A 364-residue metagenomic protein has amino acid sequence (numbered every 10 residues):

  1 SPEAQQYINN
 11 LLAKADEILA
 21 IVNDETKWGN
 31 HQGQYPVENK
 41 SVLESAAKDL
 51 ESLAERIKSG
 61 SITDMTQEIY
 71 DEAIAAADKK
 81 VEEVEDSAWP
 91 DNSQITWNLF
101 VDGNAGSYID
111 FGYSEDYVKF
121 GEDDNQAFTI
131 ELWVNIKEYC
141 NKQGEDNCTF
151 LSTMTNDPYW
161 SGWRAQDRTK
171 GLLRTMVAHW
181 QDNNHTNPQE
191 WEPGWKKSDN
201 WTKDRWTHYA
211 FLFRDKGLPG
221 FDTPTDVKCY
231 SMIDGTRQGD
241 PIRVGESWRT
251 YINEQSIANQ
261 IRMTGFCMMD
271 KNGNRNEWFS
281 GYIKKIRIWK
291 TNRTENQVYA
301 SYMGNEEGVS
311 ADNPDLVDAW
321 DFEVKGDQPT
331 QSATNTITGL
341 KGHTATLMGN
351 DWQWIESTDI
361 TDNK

Functional and structural regions predicted by a protein language model:
S1-G60, A88: Amphipathic, heptad-repeat alpha-helical segments
S1-N10, V81-L99, Y117-G121: Bacterial Sec-dependent N-terminal signal peptides
W89-N104, E131-Y139, R164-T250, N350-K364: Extracellular glycan-interaction surfaces
F100-F128, E192-N200, M303-S310: Short surface loop/edge beta-strand patches of beta-sandwich-type extracellular domains that form ligand-contact sites
S114-Y139, D146-T149, P158-A165, R205-F211 (+1 more regions): A carbohydrate-recognition surface predominantly in extracellular/luminal proteins
E131, N141-R164, M176-V177, S231 (+2 more regions): Aromatic-rich beta-strand patches that line glycan-recognition/binding surfaces of extracellular proteins
D240-Y282, V309-V317: Flexible glycan-contacting loops in extracellular carbohydrate-active proteins
I283-K364: Extended recognition patches within non-cytosolic domains
